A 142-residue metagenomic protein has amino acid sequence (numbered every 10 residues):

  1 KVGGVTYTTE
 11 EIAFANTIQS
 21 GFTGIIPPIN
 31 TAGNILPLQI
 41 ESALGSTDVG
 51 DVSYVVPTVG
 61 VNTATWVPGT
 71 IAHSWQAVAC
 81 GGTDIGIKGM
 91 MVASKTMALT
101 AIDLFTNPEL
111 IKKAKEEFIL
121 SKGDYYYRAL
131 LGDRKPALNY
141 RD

Functional and structural regions predicted by a protein language model:
K1-D142: Metal-dependent amide/peptide-bond hydrolase catalytic core, centered on the "pita-bread" metallohydrolase fold
